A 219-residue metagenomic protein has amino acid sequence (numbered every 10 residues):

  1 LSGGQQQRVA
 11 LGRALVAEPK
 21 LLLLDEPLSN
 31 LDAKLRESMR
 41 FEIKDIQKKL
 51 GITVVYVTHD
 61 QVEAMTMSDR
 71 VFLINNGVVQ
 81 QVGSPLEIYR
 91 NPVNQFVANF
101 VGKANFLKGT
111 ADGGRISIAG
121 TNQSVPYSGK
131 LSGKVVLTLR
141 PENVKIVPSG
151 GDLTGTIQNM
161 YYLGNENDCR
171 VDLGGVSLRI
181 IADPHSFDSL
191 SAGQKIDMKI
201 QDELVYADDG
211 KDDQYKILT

Functional and structural regions predicted by a protein language model:
L1-F96: ABC ATPase nucleotide-binding domains
G3-G4, G12, G77, G83 (+6 more regions): Glycine-centered flexibility sites
F41, Q95, G109, G155-Q158: Small-residue-enriched segments and motifs
I52-V55, F106, E166: Secondary-structure boundary/capping residues
R90-D112, T138, K199: C-terminal boundary and immediately downstream tail of ABC-type ATPase nucleotide-binding domains
A104, R115-T219: Non-catalytic connector elements of ABC transporters
